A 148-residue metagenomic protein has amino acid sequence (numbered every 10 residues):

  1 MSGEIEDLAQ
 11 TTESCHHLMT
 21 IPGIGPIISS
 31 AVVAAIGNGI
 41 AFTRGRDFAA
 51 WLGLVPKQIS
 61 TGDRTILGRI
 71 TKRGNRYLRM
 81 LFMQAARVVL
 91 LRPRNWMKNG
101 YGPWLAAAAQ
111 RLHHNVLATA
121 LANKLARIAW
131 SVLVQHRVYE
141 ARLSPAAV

Functional and structural regions predicted by a protein language model:
M1-V148: A detector of single, family-specific signature residues that are central to catalytic or substrate-handling motifs
